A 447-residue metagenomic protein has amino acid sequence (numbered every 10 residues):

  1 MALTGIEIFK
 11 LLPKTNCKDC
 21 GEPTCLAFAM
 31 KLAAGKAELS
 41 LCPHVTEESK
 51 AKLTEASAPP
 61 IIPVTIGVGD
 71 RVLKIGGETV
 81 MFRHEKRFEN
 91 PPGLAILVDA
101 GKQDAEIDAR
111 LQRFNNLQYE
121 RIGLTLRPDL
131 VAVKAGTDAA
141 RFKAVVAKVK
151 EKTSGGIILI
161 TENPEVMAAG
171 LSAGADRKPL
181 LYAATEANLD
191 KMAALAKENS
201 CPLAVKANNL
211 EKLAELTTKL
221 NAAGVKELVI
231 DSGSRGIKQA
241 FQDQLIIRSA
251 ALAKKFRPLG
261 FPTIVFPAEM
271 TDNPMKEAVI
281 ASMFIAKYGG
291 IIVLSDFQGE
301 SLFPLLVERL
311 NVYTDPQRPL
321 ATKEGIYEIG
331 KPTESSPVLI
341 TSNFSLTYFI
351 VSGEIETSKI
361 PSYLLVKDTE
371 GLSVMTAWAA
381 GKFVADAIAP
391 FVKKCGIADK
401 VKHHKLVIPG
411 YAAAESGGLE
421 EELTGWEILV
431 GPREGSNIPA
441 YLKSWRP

Functional and structural regions predicted by a protein language model:
M1-T4, M30-E55: Non-heme iron-sulfur electron-transfer modules
A2-K14, S49-L111, E324-K331: N-terminal amphipathic alpha-helix/helix-capping segment at the start of soluble metabolic enzymes
G5, E22-L26, Y348, S416 (+1 more regions): Alpha-helix initiation and N-capping motif
P13-K31, S40-H44: Local cysteine-cluster metal-coordination motifs and their immediate loop/turn environment, predominantly Fe-S cluster
A34, F82, G93-H403, V407-Y411 (+3 more regions): Conserved mixed alpha/beta catalytic, RNA-binding, or beta-rich assembly cores of soluble enzyme, regulatory
